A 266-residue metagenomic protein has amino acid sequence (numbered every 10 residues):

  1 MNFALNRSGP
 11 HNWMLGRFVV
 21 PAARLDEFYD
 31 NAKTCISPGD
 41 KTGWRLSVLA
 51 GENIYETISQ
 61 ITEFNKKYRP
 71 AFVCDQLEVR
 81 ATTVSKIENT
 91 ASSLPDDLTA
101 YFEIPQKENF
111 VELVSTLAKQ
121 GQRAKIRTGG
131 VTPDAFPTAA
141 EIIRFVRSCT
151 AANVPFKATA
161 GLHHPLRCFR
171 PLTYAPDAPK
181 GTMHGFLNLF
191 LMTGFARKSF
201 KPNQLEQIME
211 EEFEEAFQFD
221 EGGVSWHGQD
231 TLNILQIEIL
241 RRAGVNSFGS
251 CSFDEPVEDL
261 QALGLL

Functional and structural regions predicted by a protein language model:
M1-L266: Expand to "…catalyze enediolate/carbanion chemistry for C-C bond making/breaking, isomerization, decarboxylation
